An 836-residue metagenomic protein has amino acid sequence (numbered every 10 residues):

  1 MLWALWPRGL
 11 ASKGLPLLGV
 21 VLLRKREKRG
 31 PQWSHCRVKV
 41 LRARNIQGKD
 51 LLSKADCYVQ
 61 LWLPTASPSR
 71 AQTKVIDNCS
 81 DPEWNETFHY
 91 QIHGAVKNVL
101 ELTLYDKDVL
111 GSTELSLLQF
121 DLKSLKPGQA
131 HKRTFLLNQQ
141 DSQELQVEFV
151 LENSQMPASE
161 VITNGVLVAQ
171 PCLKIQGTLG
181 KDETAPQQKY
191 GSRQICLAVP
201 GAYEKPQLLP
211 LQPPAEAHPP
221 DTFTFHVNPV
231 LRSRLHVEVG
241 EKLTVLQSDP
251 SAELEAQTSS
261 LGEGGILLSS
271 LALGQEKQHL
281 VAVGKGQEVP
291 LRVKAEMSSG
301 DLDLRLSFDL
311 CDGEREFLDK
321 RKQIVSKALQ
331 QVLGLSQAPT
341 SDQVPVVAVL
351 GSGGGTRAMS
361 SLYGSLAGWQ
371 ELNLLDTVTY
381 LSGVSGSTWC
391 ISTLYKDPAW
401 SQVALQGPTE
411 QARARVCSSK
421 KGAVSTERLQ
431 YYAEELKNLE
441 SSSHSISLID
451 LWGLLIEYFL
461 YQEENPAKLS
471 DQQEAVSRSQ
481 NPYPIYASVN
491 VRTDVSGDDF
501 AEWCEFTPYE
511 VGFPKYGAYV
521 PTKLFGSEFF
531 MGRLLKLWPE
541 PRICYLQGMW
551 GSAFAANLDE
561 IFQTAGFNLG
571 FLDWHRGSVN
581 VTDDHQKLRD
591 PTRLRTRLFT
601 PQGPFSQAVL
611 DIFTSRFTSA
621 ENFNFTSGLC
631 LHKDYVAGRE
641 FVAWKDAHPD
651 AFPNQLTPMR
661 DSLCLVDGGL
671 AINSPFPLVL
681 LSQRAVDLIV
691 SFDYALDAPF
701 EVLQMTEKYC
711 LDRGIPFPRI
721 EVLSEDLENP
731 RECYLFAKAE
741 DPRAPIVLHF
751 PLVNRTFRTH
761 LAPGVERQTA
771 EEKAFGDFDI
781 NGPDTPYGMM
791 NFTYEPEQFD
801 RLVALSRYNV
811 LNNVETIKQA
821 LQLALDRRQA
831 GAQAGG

Functional and structural regions predicted by a protein language model:
P16, E27, N45-G48, L52-K54 (+7 more regions): C2-type phospholipid-binding modules
H35-C79, D108, L173-A215, L243: Calcium-regulated, polybasic anionic-phospholipid
C36-V40, C57-L61, T73, F88-Y90 (+14 more regions): Structural signal for hydrophobic/aromatic residues that build the beta-strand cores of folded beta-sheet domains
T178-P186, S192-R193, Q207, D221-F223 (+3 more regions): N-terminal charged/capping segments associated with class I S-adenosyl-L-methionine
A328-L381, V416, G836: Helix-rich "cap/lid" substructures immediately adjacent to catalytic or cofactor-binding pockets
P345-T356, S360, N654-V702: C-terminal, well-structured subdomains that either form a transmembrane helix-short loop-helix hairpin in multi-pass
G364-Q430, F676-P677, L681, A685-D726: Catalytic or ion-translocation cores adjacent to nucleophile or general acid/base/metal-coordination motifs in diverse
L374, D397-P398, L405-L681, A685 (+2 more regions): Patatin-like phospholipase A catalytic core
